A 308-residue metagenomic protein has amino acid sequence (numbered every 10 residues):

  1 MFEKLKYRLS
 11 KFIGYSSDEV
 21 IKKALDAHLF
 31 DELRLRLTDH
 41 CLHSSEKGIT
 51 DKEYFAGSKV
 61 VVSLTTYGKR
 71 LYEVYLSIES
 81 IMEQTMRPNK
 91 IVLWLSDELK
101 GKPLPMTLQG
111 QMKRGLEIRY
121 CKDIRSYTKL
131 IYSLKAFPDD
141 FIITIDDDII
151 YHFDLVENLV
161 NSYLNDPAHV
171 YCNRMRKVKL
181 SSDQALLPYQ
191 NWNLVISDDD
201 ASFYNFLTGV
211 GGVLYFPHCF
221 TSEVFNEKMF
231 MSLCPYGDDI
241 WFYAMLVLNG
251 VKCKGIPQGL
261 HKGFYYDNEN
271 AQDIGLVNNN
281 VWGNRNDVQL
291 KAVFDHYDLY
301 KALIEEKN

Functional and structural regions predicted by a protein language model:
F2-E83: N-proximal low-complexity "stem/linker" segments adjacent to membrane-targeting elements
F2-K23, A27, F55-G57, L76 (+1 more regions): C-terminal catalytic/acceptor-binding lobe
R70-Y72, E98-P105, L180-S181: Short, charged/polar "capping" segments at the starts of alpha-helices and the immediately preceding loops
S77-N89, D97, G110: Short, acidic, metal-binding catalytic loop of nucleotide-sugar glycosyltransferases
N89-K90, F141, K252: Residues at the starts of beta-strands that form the adenosine-phosphate
W94-D140: Active-site-proximal specificity loops/subdomain of glycosyltransferases
D139-I150: Short beta-strand-to-loop acidic/aromatic patch adjacent to the donor-nucleotide binding site
H152-K228: Conserved catalytic core of nucleotide-sugar-dependent glycosyltransferases
